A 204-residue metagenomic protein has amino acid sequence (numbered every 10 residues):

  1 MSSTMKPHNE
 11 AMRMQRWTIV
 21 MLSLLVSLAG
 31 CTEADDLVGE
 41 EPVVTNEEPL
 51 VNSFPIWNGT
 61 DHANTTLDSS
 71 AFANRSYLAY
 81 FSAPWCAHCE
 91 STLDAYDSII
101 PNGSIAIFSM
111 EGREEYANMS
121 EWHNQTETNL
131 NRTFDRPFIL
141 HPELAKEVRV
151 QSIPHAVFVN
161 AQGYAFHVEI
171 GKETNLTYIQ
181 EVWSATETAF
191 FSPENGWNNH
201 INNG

Functional and structural regions predicted by a protein language model:
M1-L50, G204: Secretory targeting signatures
N58, N64, N74, N102 (+4 more regions): N-linked glycosylation sites
T60, D135-P142: Short acidic-hydrophobic, aromatic-tinged amphipathic segments that line or gate anion-handling sites
L67-E90, A106-F108: Short active-site neighborhood of thiol/selenol oxidoreductases, capturing the structured segment around
A73-Y77, P101-A106, F134-R136, I153 (+1 more regions): Loop/turn elements at helix/coil->beta-strand transitions in domains of secreted/extracellular proteins
E90-N129, L140-E147, W197-I201: Structural microenvironment flanking redox-active thiols in thiol-disulfide oxidoreductases
L140-E187: Thiol/disulfide oxidoreductase modules built on the thioredoxin-like
T188-G204: Short, low-complexity, Pro/Ser/Thr/Gly-rich segments in the mature regions of secreted, periplasmic
